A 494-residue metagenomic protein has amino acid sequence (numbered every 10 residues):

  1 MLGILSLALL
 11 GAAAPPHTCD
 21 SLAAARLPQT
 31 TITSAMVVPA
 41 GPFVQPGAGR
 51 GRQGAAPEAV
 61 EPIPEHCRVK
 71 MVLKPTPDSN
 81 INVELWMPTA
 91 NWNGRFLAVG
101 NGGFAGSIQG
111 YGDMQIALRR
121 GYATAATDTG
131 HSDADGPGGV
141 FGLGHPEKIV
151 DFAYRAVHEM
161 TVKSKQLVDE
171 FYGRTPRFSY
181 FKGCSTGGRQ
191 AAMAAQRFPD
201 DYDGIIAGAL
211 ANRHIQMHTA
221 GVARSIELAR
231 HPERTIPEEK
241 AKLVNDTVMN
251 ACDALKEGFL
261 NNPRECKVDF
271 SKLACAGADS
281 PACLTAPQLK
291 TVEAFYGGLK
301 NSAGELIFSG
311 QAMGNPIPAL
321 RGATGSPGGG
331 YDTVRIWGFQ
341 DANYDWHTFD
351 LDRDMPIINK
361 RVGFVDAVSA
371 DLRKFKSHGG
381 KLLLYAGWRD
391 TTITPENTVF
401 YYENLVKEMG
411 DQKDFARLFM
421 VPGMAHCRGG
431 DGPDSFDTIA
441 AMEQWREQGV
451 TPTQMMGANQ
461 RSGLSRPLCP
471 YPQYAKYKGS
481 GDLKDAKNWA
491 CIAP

Functional and structural regions predicted by a protein language model:
L10-G94, Y111, N245, K256-L260 (+3 more regions): Catalytic-loop region of hydrolases
P57, N93, N101-P176, T219-A220 (+3 more regions): Cap/lid segment of the alpha/beta-hydrolase catalytic domain
N80-V83, I108-D113, D135-V140, A192-R197 (+7 more regions): Short, solvent-exposed loop/turn and secondary-structure capping segments
I149, M193-A195, D200-K300, M420: A catalytic-pocket lid/entrance helix-loop region that shapes and gates access to the active site across common
R174-S185: Alpha/beta-hydrolase fold nucleophile elbow
F181-G183, G208, Y385: Short beta-strand immediately N-terminal to the catalytic nucleophile in serine-hydrolase-like folds
G183-M193: Glycine-rich nucleophile elbow surrounding the catalytic serine of serine-hydrolase chemistry
G297-Y471: C-terminal subdomain of alpha/beta-hydrolase-fold enzymes, centered on the catalytic histidine and its supporting
